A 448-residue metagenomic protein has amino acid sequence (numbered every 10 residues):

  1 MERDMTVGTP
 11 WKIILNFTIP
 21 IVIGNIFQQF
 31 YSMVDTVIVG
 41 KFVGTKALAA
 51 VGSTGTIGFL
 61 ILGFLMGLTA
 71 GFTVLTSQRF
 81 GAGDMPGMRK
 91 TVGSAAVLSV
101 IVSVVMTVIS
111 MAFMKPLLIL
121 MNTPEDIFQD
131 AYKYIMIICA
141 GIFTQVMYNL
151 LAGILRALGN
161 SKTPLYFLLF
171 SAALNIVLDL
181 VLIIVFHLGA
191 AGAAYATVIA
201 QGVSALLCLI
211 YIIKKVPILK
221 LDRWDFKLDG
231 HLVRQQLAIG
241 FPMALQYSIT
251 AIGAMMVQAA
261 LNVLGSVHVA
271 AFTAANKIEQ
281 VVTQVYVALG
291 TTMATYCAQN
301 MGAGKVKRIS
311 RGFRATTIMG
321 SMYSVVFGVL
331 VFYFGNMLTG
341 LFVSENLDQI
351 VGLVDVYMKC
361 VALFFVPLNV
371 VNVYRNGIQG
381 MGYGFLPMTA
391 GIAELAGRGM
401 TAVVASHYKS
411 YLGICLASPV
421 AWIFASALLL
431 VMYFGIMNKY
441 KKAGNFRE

Functional and structural regions predicted by a protein language model:
M1-T18, T76-G141, V185-F241, C297-F364 (+1 more regions): Short alpha-helical transmembrane segments in multi-pass integral membrane proteins
K12-T73, S77, F241-L261: Signature of the first transmembrane helix
N16-S32, I137, Y148, S171 (+4 more regions): Transmembrane helical elements of multi-pass membrane transporters/channels
N25-Q29, G63, S103, T107 (+11 more regions): Residue-level hotspots within the lipid-embedded alpha helices of multi-pass solute transporters
F30-L48, L118-E125, V181-L188, S248-K277 (+5 more regions): Helix-terminus/linker motif at the lipid-water interface of multi-pass membrane proteins
V39-F59, E125-D130, A190-A191, L232-I239 (+5 more regions): Interfacial/gating helices of multi-pass transporter permease domains
L48-V108, Q145-P164, A271-G335, L368-A390: Small-residue-rich hydrophobic transmembrane alpha-helices
T69, I138-R156, P164-A172, A193-L206 (+4 more regions): Short runs within selected transmembrane alpha-helices of multi-pass transporters and secretion channels
